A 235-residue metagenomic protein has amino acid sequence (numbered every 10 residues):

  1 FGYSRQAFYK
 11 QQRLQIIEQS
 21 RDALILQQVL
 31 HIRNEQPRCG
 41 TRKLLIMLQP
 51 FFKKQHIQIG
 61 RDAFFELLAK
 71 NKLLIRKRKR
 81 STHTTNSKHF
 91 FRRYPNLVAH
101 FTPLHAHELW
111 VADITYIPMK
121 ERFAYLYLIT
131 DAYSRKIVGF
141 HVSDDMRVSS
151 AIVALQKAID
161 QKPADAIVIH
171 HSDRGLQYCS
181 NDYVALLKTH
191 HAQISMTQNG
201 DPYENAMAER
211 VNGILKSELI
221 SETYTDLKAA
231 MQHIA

Functional and structural regions predicted by a protein language model:
F1, F8, V29, L44 (+13 more regions): Mobile genetic element proteins and their domesticated derivatives, centered on retroelements and DNA transposons
Y3-A106, D201: Basic, flexible linker segments flanking DNA-binding modules in nucleic acid-interacting mobile-element proteins
Y3-A7, L24, S150, A154 (+5 more regions): Generic alpha-helical secondary structure signal
R38, K53-K54, T102-L104, M119-K120 (+3 more regions): Conserved, non-catalytic sequence blocks in retroelement Pol enzymes and Pol-derived host proteins
P103-V138, D144-M146: An active-site-proximal beta-strand-loop segment
R122, F140-P163, C179: Active-site beta-loop-alpha junctions of metal-dependent nucleic acid enzymes, especially the RNase H-like/DDE
A164-S180, Q198-N199: Acidic/histidine-rich, metal-coordinating catalytic segments
Y183-K188, A192, G200, M207-A235: Charged alpha-helix within mobile-element recombinases
